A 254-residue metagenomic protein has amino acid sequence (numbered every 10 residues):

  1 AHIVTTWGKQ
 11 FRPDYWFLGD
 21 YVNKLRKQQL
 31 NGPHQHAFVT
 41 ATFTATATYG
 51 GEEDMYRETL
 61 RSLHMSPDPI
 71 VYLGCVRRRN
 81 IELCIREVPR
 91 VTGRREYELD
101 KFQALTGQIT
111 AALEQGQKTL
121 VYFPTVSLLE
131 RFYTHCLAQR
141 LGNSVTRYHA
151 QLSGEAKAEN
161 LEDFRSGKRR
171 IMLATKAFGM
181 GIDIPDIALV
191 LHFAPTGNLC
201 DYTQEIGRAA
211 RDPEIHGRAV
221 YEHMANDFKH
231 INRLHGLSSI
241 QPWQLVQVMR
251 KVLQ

Functional and structural regions predicted by a protein language model:
H2-L73: Post-DEXD/H (motif II) to motif III coupling segment of the RecA-like Helicase ATP-binding lobe
V4, G93-Y97, G107, A111-F178 (+1 more regions): C-terminal helicase lobe
K9-W16, T92-Q103, G154-E155: Conserved phosphate-coordination/catalytic loops
D14-Y15, Y56, F102, L199-Y202: Amphipathic alpha-helical segments in well-structured domains
Y21, M55-T59, I81, F132-L137 (+1 more regions): Hydrophobic packing residues within well-ordered alpha-helices of enzyme cores
R57, R78-D100: Inter-lobe coupling/hinge segments of SF2-like helicase ATPases
Y72, C84, Y148: Hydrophobic residues at beta-strand termini and immediately following loops that shape nucleotide-binding pockets
